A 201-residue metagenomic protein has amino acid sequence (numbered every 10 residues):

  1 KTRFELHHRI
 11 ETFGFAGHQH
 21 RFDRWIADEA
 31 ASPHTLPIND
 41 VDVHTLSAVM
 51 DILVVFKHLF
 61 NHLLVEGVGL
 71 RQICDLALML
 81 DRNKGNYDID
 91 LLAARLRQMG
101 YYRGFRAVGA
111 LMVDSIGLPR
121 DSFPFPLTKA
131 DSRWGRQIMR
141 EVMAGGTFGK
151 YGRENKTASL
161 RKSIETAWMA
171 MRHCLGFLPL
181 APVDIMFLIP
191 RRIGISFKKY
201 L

Functional and structural regions predicted by a protein language model:
K1-L201: Conserved NTP-donor binding/palm subdomain of two-metal-ion nucleotidyltransferases/polymerases, i.e., the charged
